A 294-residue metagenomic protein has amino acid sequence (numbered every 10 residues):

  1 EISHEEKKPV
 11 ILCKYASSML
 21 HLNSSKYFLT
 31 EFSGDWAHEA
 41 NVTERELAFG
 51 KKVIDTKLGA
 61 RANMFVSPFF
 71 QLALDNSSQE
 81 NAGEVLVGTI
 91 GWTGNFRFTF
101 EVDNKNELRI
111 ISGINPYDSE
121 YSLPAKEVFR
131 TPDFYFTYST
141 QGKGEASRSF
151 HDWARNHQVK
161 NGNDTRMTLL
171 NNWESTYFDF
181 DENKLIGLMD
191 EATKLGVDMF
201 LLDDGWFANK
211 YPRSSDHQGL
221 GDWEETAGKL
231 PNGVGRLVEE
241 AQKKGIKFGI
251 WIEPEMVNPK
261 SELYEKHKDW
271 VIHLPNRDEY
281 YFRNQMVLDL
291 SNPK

Functional and structural regions predicted by a protein language model:
E1-E101, E107, Y117: Polysaccharide-binding surfaces and accessory modules of carbohydrate-active proteins
H4-K7, Y138-S139, E255-V257: Short coil/turn motifs at secondary-structure junctions
E84-I90, A146-N156, K294: Short, Φ-rich (hydrophobic/aromatic) sequence segments
V85, V128, M167: A residue-level signal for beta-strand positions that form part of recognition/binding surfaces within mature
N104-P124: Short acidic, Pro/Gly- and aromatic-enriched capping/linker segments at domain boundaries
Y121-T140: Short Pro-Gly-centered flexible turn/kink motifs
F136-M167, E174: Terminal connector regions
N161-K294: Aromatic-lined carbohydrate-binding/catalytic grooves of carbohydrate-active enzymes
